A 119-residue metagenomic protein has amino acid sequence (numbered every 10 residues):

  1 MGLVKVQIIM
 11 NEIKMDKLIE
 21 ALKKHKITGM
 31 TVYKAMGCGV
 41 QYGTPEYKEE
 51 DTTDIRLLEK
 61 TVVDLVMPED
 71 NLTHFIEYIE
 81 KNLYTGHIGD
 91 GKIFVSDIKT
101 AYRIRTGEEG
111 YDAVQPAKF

Functional and structural regions predicted by a protein language model:
M1-F119: Positively charged, small/polar-rich N-terminal and surface patches that mediate targeting and assembly and bind
